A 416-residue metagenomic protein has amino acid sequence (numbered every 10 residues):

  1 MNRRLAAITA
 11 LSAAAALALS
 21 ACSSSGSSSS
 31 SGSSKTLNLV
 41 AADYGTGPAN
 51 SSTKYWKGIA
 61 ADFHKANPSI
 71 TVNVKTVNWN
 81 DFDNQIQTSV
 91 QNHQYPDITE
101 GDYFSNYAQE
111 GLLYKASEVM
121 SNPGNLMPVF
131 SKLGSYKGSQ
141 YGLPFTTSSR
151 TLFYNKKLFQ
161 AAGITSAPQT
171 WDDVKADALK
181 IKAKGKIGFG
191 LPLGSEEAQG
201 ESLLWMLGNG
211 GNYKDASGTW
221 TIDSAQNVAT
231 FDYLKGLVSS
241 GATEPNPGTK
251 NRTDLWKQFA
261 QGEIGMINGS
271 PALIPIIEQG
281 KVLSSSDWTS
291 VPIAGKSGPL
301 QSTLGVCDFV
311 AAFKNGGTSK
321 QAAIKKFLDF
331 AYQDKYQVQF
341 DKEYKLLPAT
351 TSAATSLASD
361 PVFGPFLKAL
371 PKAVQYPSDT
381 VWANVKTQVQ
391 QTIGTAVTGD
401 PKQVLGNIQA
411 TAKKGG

Functional and structural regions predicted by a protein language model:
N2-S105, G295-G298, Q403, T411-G416: Conserved N-terminal structural module of periplasmic/extracytoplasmic solute-binding proteins
D62, A66-P128, Q160-A162, Q169 (+2 more regions): Extracytoplasmic "Venus flytrap"/periplasmic binding protein-like
D102-S149, D173-K175, E201-L203, G208 (+1 more regions): Hinge/lid segment of periplasmic solute-binding proteins
Y141-P144, R150, D172-T221, I264: Extracytoplasmic/periplasmic solute-binding protein
Q160, S239, P365-G416: Conserved C-terminal helix/tail region of periplasmic/extracytoplasmic solute-binding proteins
A162, S239-T243, Q279-E343: Extracytoplasmic/periplasmic substrate-recognition and gating elements
A178-K182, T219-G248: Glycine-centered hinge/linker elements that transmit conformational signals in sensory and ligand-binding systems
W288-P292, F340-Q388: Long, aromatic- and glycine/proline-rich binding clefts that accommodate carbohydrate-like moieties
